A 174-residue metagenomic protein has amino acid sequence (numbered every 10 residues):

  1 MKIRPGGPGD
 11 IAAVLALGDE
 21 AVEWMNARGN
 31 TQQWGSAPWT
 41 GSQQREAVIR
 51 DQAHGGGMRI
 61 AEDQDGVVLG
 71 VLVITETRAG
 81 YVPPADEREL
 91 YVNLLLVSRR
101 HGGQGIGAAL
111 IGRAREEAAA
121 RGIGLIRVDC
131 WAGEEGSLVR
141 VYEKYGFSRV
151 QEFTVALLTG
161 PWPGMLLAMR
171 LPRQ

Functional and structural regions predicted by a protein language model:
K2-L17, M25-A27: A short beta-loop-alpha structural element at the N-terminal edge of CoA-dependent acyl/N-acetyltransferase catalytic
D19-V48: Conserved GNAT-fold acetyl-CoA-binding loop/helix
S42-I60, Y91: A short helix-loop-beta-strand connector motif used in the catalytic cores of GNAT acetyltransferases and, in some
I60, V67-R78, Y91, L96: Conserved beta-strand in the GNAT
V92-G102, W131-A132: A short, internal acetyl-CoA/4′-phosphopantetheine-binding micro-motif in the GNAT/acyltransferase core
V97, G103-E116, E143-K144: Conserved acetyl-CoA-binding loop-helix of GNAT-fold acetyltransferases
A108, A120, A132-Q151, L158-G160: Conserved active-site alpha-helix within GNAT-family acetyltransferase domains
A118-C130: Conserved GNAT acetyl-CoA-binding A-motif
